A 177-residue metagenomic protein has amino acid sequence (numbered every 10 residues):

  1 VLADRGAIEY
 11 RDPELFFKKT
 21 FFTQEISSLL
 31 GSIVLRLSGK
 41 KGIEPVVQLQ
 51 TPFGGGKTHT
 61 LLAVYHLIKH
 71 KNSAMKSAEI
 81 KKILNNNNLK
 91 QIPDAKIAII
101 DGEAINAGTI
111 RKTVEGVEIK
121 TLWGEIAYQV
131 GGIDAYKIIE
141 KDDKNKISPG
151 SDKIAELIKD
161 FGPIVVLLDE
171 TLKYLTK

Functional and structural regions predicted by a protein language model:
V1-P45: A short, basic N-terminal segment
V1-Y10, K90-A104, V165-D169: Short, compositionally biased low-complexity segments
E14-F21, S27, V47-P52, H59-K153: P-loop NTPase motor core
I33-K41, N72, V130, D134-K137 (+1 more regions): Structural motif corresponding to the C-terminal cap of alpha-helices
R36-L37, N85-N88, D152-L157, G162: Generic recognition of flexible, low-complexity loop/linker segments
G42-I43, P93-D94, D160-G162: Short loop/turn elements that form and flank the Walker-type P-loop nucleotide-binding site in RecA-like NTPase cores
G54-K57, K173: Gly/Ser/Thr-rich loops at beta-strand to alpha-helix junctions that form or flank small-molecule/cofactor-binding
D101, I158-K177: Conserved P-loop NTPase "ATPase switch" module shared by AAA+ and STAND
